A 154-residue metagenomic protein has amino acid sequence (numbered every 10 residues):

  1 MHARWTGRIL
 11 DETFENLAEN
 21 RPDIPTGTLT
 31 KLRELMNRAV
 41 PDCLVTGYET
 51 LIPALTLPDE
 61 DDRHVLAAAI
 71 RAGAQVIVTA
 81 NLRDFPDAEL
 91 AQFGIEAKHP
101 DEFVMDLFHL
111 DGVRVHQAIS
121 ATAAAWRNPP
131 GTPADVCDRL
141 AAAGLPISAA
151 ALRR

Functional and structural regions predicted by a protein language model:
M1-P22: PIN/NYN-family metal-dependent endoribonuclease catalytic core
N20-I24, G94-A97: Short, hinge-like loop/turn segments at secondary-structure boundaries
T26-L32: A metal-dependent, Asp-based hydrolase signature
E34-D42: Ligand-binding beta-strand-loop-alpha-helix segment within the catalytic cores of soluble metabolic enzymes
D42-L55: Short, basic, glycine/proline-bearing loop/turn elements
L57-P58, L145: Long, charge-dense, solvent-exposed interaction surfaces that engage phosphate-rich ligands
D62-I95: Acidic, metal-binding active-site segment of PIN/NYN-like and related structure-specific nucleases
R83-R154: Acidic, PIN/NYN-like endoribonuclease modules and their adjacent C-terminal/linker elements
